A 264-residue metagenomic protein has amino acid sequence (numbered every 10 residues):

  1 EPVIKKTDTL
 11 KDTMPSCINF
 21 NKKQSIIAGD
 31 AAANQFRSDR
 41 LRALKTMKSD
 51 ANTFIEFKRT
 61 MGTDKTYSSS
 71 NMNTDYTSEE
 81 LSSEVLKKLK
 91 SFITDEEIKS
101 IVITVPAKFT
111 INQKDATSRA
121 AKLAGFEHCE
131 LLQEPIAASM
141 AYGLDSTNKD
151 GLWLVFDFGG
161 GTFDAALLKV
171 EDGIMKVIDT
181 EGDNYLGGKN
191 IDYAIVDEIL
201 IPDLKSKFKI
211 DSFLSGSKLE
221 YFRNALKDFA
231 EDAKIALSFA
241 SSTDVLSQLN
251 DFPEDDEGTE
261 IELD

Functional and structural regions predicted by a protein language model:
E1-P2, D145-I178: Gly/Thr-rich phosphate-binding beta-strand-loop-beta motif of the actin/hexokinase/Hsp70
P2-C129, Q133, G187-Q248, P253-D264: Phosphate-binding loop and its immediate beta->loop->alpha context in nucleotide/phosphate-handling enzymes
A31-A32, L168, E181-D183: Residue-level structural signal for beta-strand termini and adjacent loop
S69-M72, G143, V177-E181: Short acidic, glycine/proline-rich loop/turn micro-motifs
A107-F109, A137, G160-G161, D172: Short, glycine/acidic-enriched loop or turn micro-motifs at the edges of active sites
I111, A141, D164-A166, E171 (+1 more regions): Active-site-proximal flexible loops/turns
F126-A141, W153, D157-G160, D179-E181 (+1 more regions): Small-residue (GG/TT-enriched) beta-loop-alpha framework at ligand/catalytic clefts
